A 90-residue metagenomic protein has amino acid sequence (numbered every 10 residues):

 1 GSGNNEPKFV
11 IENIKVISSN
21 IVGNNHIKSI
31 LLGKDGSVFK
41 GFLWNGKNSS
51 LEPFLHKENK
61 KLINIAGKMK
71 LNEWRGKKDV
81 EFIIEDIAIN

Functional and structural regions predicted by a protein language model:
G1-N90: Acidic, two-metal ion nucleic-acid-processing modules in DNA metabolism proteins
